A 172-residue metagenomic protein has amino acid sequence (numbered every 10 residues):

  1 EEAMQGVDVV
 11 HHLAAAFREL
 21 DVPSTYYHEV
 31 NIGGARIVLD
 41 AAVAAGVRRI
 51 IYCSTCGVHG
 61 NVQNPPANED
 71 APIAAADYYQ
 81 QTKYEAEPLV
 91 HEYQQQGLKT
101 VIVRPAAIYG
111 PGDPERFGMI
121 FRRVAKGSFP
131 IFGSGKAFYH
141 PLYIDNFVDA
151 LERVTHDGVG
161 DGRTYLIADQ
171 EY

Functional and structural regions predicted by a protein language model:
E1-V30, A41-A44, C56-N61: NAD(P)H-binding glycine-rich loop region in Rossmannoid oxidoreductase-like domains and their noncatalytic homologs
R36-Y79, Y93, V101: Conserved Rossmann-fold NAD(P)-dependent oxidoreductase catalytic core, especially the SDR/UDP-sugar
A76, A106-P114, S134-I144, E171: Glycine-rich "substrate-gating" loop/helix at the edge of Rossmann-like oxidoreductase active sites
E87-P111: Conserved beta-loop-beta element that borders a ligand/cofactor-binding pocket
F121-F129, F138-Y172: Alpha-helical substrate-binding/gating segment
